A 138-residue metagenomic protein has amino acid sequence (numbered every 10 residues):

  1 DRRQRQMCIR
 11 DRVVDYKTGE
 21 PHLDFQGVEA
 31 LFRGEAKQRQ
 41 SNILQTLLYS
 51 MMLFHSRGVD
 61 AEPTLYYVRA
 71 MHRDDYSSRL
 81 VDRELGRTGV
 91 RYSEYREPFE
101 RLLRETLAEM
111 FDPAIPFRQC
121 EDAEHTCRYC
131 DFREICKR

Functional and structural regions predicted by a protein language model:
D1-D11: Single conserved hydrophobic/aromatic residue that forms the stacking wall/gate of nucleotide- or nucleobase-binding
Q4, D15, Q45: Acidic active-site catalytic centers that drive phospho-/nucleotidyl reactions and related ester hydrolyses
R10-D15, E62: Conserved active-site beta-strand-loop modules that form the wall/rim of enzyme catalytic pockets and either contain
V13-A30: Metal-dependent catalytic core segments for phosphate chemistry
Y16, A36-Q38: Long, well-ordered mid-to-C-terminal structural blocks that present hydrophobic/aromatic surfaces
Q26-R33, V81-E84: Short glycine/proline- and charge-enriched loop/turn segments that cap or connect secondary-structure elements
Q38-I43, L48-R138: Metal-dependent nuclease catalytic regions and adjoining charged, substrate-binding loops involved in nucleic-acid end
